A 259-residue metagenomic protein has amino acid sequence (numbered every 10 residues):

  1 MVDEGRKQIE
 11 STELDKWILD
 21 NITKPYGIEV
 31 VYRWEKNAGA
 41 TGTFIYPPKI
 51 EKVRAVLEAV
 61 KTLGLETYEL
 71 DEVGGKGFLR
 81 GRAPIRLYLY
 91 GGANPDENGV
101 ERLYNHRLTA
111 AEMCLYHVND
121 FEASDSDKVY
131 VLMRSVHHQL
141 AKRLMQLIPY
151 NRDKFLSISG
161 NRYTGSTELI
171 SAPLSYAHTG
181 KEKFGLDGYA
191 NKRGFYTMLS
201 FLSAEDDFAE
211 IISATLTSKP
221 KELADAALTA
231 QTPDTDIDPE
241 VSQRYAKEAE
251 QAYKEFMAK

Functional and structural regions predicted by a protein language model:
M1-V73, G77, T235-E240, R244-K259: Acidic/polar, low-complexity intrinsically disordered N-terminal segments immediately downstream of a Sec signal
G42-E51, V118-V131, G194-L202: Second-shell loop/turn segments in exported
K52-E112: Auxiliary, metal-adjacent structural segments of Zn-dependent hydrolase domains
K61-E69, A141-Y150, A214-K221, A258: Sec-exported extracytoplasmic/periplasmic mature domains
L89-H137, Q146: Active-site scaffold of zinc-dependent metalloenzymes
M133, H137-S157: Catalytic Zn2+-binding segment of zinc metalloproteases
N151-L174, A258: Extracellular/surface-associated beta-sandwich interaction domains
T164-K247: Metalloprotease/metallohydrolase-associated module, dominated by Zn2+-dependent proteases
